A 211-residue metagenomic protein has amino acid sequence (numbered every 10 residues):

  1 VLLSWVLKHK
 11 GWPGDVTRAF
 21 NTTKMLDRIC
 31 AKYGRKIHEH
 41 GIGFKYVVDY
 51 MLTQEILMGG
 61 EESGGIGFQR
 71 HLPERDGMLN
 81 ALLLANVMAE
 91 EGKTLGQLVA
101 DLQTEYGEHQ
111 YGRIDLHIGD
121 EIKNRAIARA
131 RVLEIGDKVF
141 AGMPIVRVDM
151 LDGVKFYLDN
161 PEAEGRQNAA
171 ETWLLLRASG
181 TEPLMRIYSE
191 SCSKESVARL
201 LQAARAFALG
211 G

Functional and structural regions predicted by a protein language model:
V1-G11: Cysteine protease catalytic core and zymogen-processing segment of caspase-like enzymes
W12-G211: Phosphate-binding and adjacent anionic-ligand microenvironments
